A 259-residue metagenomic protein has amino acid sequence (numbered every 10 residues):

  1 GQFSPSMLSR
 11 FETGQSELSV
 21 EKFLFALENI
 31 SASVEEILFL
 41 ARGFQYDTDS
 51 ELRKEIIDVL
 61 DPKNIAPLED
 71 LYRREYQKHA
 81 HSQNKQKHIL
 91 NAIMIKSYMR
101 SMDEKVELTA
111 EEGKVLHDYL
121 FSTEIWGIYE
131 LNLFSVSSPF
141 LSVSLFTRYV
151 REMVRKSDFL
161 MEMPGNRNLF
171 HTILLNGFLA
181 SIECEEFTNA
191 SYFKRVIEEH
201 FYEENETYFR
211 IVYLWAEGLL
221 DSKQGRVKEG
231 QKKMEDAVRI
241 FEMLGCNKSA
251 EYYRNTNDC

Functional and structural regions predicted by a protein language model:
G1-R10: Short alpha-helical DNA-recognition segment
E21-E36: DNA major-groove recognition helix of helix-turn-helix/homeodomain DNA-binding modules
K22, K54, L90-M99, N132-V136 (+3 more regions): "A position-specific structural signal for the A-helix of alpha-solenoid helical repeats
F39-P67, E235, R239, M243: Short, charged recognition helix plus adjacent turn of helix-turn-helix-like nucleic-acid-binding domains
R42-R53, Q83-N91, I125-L133, M163-T172 (+2 more regions): Alpha-solenoid helical repeat architecture
I65-L71, T109, F146-T147, F187-S191 (+3 more regions): Solenoid-repeat scaffolds in large eukaryotic assemblies
Y72-A80, K114-F121, V154-M161, K194-E203 (+1 more regions): Amphipathic alpha-helical segments of tetratricopeptide repeats
Y76-E183: Mid-protein regulatory/catalytic core that forms ligand/cofactor-binding pockets and protein-protein interaction
